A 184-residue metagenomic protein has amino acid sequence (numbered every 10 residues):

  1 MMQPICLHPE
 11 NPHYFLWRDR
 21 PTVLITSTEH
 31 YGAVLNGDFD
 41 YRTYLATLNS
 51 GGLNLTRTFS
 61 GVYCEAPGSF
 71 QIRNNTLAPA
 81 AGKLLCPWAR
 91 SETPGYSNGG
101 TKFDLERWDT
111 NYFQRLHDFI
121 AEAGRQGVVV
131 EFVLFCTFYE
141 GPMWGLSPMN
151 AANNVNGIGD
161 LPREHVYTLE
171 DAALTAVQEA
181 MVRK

Functional and structural regions predicted by a protein language model:
M1-Y14: Short acidic, Pro/Gly- and aromatic-enriched capping/linker segments at domain boundaries
E10-P12, R18-K184: Active-site mouth of glycoside hydrolases
